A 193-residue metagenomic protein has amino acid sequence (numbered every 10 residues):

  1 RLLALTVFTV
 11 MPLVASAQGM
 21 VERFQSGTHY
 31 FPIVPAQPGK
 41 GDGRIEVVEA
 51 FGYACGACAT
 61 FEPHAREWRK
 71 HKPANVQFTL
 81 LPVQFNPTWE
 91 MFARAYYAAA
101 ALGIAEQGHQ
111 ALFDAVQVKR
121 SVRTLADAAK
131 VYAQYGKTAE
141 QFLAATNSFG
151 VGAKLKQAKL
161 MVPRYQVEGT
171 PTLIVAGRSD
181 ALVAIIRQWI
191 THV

Functional and structural regions predicted by a protein language model:
A4-P87: Extracytoplasmic thiol/disulfide redox context detector
F85-G169, I174-V193: Cysteine-centric redox/oxidoreductase cores and disulfide-bonded domains
